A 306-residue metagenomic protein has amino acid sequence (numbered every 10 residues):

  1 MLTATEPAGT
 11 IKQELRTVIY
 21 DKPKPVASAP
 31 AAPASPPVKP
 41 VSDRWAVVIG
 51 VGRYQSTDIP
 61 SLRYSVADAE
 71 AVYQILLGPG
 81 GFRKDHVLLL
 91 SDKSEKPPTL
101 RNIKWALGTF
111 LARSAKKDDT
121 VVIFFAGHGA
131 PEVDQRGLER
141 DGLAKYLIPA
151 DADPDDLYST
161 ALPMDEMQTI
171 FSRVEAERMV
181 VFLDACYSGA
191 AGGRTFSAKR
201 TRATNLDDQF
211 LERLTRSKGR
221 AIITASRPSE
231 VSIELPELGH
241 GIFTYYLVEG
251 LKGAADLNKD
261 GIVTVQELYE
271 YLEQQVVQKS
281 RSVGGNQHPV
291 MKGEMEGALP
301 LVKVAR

Functional and structural regions predicted by a protein language model:
T10-Y20: Edge beta-strands of extracellular beta-sandwich domains
I19-P33, S61, S65-A69, Y73-D119 (+2 more regions): Functional beta-strand-loop-alpha-helix junction segments that form "active/interaction loops" within catalytic
A34-P36, Q55-R63, L89-P97, A152-Y158 (+2 more regions): Second-shell loop/turn segments in exported
D43, P98-A126, A130-F196: Caspase-like (clan CD) cysteine peptidase catalytic core
V47-G52, I75, L90-K93, F124-H128 (+5 more regions): Active-site-proximal beta-strand/loop segments in catalytic clefts of secreted hydrolases
M179-Y245: Extracellular S/T/G-rich loop segment that most often corresponds to the catalytic His/Ser-adjacent loop
A254-R306: Caspase-like cysteine protease fold
